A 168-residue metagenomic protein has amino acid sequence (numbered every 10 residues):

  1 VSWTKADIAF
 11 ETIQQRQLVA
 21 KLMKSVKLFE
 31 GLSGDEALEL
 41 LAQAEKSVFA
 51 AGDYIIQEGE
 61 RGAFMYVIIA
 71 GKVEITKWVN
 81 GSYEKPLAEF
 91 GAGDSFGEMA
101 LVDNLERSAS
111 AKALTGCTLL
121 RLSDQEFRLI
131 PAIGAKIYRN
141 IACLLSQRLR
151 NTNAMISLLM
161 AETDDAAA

Functional and structural regions predicted by a protein language model:
V1-A168: Cytosolic regulatory regions built on CNB/CRP/Popeye-like sensor folds
